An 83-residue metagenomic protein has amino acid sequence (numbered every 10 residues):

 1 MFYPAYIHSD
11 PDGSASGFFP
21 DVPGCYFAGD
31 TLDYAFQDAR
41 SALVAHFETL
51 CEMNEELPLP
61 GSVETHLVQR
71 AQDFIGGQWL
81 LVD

Functional and structural regions predicted by a protein language model:
M1-G13, F18, L81: N-terminal segment of the canonical double-stranded RNA-binding domain
M1-Y3, R40-D83: Short, charged, surface-exposed hinge/linker loops at domain edges that act as mobile lids or interdomain connectors
I7-D10, D30-T31, R40, L50: Generic alpha-helical secondary structure signal
F19-V22, R40: ATP/adenylate-binding site constellation spanning eukaryotic-like Ser/Thr protein kinases, ABC-transporter
P23-Y34: A short, exposed loop/beta-hairpin motif centered on an aromatic-Gly-Thr core
Q37: Replace "anionic and nucleotidyl ligands
